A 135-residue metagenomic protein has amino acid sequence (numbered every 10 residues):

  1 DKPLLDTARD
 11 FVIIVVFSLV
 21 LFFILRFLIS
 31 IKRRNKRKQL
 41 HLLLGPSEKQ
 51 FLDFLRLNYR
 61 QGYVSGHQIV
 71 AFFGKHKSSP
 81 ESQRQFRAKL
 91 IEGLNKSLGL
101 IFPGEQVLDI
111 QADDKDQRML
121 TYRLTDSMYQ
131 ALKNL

Functional and structural regions predicted by a protein language model:
K2-V15, L21-I29, L40, L55-N58 (+1 more regions): DNA-binding patch around the recognition helix
K32: Short acidic (Asp/Glu) and glycine-rich catalytic loops that position anionic groups and cofactors
H41-K77, L94: Short amphipathic alpha-helical recognition elements used for nucleic-acid or partner binding across transcription
P46, Q85-K89: A generic alpha-helix signature
Y63, K77-S79, F102, Q106: Secondary-structure boundary/capping signal
K75-F86: Short, positively charged loop/turn segments that connect secondary-structure elements
